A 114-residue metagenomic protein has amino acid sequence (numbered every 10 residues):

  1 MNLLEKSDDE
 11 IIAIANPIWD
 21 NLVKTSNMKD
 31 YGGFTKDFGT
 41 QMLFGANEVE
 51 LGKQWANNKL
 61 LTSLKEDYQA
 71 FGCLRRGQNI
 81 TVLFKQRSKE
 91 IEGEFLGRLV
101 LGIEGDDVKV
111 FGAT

Functional and structural regions predicted by a protein language model:
M1-M28: Short, low-complexity N-terminal intrinsically disordered segments enriched in polar/charged residues
M1-N2, Q41-F44, L99: Charged, low-complexity, helix/coiled-coil-prone segments
K6, A113-T114: Low-complexity, intrinsically disordered terminal/linker segments enriched in charged and Gly/Pro repeats
N16-P17, N21, G32-C73: Short solvent-exposed beta->alpha transition segments
L22, S26, Y31-T35, L99-I103 (+1 more regions): Broad hydrophobic/π-residue packing in well-ordered secondary structure
G52-I103, V110-G112: Surface-exposed, charged secondary-structure patches
